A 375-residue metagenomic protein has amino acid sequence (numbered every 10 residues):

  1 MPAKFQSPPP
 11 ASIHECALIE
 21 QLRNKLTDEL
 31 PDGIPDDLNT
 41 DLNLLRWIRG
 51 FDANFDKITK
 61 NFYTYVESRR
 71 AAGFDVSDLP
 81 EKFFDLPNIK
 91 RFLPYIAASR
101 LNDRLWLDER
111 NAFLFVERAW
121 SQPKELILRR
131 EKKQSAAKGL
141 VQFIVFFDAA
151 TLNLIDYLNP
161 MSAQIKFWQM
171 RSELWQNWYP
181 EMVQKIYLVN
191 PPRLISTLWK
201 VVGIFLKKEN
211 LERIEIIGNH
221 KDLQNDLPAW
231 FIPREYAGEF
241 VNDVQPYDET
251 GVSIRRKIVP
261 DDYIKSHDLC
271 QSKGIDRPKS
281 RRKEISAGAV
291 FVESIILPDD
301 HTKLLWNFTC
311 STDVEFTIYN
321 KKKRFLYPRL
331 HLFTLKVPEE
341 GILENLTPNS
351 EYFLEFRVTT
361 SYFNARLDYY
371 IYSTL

Functional and structural regions predicted by a protein language model:
M1-L375: Basic, amphipathic alpha-helical/coil surface patches used to engage anionic, phosphate-bearing ligands and membranes
